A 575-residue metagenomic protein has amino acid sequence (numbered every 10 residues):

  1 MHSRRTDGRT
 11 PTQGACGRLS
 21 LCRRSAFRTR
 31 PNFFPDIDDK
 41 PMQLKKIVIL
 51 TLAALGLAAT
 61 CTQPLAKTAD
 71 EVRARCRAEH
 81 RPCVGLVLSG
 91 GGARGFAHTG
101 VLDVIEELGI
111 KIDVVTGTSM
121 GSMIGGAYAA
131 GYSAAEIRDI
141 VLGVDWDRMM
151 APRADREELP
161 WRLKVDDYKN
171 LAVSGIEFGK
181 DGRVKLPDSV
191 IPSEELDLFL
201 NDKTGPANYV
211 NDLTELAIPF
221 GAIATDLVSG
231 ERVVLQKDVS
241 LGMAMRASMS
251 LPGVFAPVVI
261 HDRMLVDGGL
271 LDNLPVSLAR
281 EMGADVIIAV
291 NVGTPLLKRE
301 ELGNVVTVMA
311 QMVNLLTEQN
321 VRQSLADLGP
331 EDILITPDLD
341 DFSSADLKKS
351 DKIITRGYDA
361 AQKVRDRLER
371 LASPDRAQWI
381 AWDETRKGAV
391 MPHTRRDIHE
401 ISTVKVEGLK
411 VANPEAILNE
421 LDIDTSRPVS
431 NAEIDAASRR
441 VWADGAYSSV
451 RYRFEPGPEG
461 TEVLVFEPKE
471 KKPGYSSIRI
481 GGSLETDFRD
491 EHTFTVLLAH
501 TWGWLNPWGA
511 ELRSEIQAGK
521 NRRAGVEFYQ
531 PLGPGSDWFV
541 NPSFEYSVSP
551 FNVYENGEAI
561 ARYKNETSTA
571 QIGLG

Functional and structural regions predicted by a protein language model:
G8, G14-G17, G56: Residue-identity detector for glycine
T12, D36-K40, L50, C61-T118 (+4 more regions): Patatin-like phospholipase
R24, R28-P41: Short, Lys/Arg-enriched N-terminal segments with co-localized hydrophobic residues within the first ~10-30 amino acids
M42-K46: Positively charged n-region of N-terminal signal peptides that target proteins for export
I47-A59: Gram-negative bacterial Sec-dependent N-terminal signal peptides
A432-E433, A437, S449-G575: Gram-negative/organellar outer-membrane beta-barrel architecture
